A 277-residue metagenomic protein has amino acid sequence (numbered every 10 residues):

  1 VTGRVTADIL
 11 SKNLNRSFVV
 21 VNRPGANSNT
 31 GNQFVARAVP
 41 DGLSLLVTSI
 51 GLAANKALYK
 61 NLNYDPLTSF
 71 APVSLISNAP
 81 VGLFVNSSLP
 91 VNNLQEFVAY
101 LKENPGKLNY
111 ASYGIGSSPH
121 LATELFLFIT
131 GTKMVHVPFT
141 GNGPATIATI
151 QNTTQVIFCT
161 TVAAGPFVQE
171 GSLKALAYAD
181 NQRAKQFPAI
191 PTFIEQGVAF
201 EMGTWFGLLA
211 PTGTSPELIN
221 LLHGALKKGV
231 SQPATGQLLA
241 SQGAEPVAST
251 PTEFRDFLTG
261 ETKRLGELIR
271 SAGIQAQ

Functional and structural regions predicted by a protein language model:
V1-T68, K107-N109, I115, T130-V156 (+4 more regions): N-terminal (or domain-start) structured segment
T2, T6, L10, N27 (+13 more regions): Stable alpha-helical elements in mature extracytoplasmic
L10, R37-L43, A57-P144, V156 (+2 more regions): Hinge/capping helix and adjacent helix->loop/strand transition within the periplasmic-binding protein
S49-I50, S87, T160-V162, D180-N181 (+1 more regions): Short secondary-structure boundary segments
F128-T132, Q169, T214-Q277: An extracytoplasmic/periplasmic, membrane-proximal ligand-sensing/linker region
G143-E201: Anionic-ligand binding region
